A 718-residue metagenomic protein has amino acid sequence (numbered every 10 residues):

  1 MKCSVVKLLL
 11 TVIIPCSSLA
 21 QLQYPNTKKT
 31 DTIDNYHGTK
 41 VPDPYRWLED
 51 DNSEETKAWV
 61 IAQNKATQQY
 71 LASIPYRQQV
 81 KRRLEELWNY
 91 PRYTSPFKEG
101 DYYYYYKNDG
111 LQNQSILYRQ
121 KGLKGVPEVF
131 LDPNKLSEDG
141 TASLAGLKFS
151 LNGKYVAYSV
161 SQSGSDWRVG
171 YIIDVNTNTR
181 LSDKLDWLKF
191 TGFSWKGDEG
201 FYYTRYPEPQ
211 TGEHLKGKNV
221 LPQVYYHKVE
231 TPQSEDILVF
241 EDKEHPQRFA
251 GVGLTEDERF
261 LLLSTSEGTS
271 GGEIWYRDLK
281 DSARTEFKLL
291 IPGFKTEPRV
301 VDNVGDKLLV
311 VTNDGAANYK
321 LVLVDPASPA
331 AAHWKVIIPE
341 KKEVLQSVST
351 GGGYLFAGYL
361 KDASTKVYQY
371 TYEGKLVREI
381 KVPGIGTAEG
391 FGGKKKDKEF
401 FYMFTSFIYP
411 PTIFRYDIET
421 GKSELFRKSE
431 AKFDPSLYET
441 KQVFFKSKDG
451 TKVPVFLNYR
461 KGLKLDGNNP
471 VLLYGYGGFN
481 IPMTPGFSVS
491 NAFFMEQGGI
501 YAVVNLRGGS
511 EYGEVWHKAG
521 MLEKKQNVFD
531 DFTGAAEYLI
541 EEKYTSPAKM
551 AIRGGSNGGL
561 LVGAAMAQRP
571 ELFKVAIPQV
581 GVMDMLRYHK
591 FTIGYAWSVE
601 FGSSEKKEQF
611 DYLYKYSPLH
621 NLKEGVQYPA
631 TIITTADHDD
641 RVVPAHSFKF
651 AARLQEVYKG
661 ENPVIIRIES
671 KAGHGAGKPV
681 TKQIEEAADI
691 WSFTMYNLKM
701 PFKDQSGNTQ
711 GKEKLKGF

Functional and structural regions predicted by a protein language model:
M1-Q23, T709, E713-F718: Bacterial Sec-dependent N-terminal signal peptides
E54-K148, S159, R248-N303, V336 (+5 more regions): Non-catalytic accessory segments flanking enzyme active sites
Y103, G153-A157, F201-Y202, L261 (+3 more regions): Hydrophobic beta-strand positions that form the internal "hydrophobic ladder" of WD40/Gbeta-like beta-propeller blades
R119-Q120, Y171-V175, K218-E230, W275-K280 (+2 more regions): Beta-propeller blade signature
N134-S150, S159-S165, T179-S182, Y416-K422 (+6 more regions): Cap/lid segment of the alpha/beta-hydrolase catalytic domain
S161-Q162, R205-V220: Short, conserved, GDST-rich strand-edge loop motifs in beta-rich repeat architectures
P222, Y226-T265: Polar, glycine-rich mid-to-C-terminal structural blocks that act as macromolecule-binding/assembly scaffolds
V503-F718: Active-site-proximal cap/loop segments of hydrolase catalytic domains
